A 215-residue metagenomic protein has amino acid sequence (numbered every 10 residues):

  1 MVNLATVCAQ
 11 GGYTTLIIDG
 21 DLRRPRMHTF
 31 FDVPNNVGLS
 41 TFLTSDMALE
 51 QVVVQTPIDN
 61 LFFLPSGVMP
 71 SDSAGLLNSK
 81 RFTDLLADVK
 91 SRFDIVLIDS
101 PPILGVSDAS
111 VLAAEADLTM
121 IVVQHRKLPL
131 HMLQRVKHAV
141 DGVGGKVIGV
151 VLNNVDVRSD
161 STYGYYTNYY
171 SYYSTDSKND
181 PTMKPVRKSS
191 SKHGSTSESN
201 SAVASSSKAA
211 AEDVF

Functional and structural regions predicted by a protein language model:
M1-F215: P-loop NTP-binding module
